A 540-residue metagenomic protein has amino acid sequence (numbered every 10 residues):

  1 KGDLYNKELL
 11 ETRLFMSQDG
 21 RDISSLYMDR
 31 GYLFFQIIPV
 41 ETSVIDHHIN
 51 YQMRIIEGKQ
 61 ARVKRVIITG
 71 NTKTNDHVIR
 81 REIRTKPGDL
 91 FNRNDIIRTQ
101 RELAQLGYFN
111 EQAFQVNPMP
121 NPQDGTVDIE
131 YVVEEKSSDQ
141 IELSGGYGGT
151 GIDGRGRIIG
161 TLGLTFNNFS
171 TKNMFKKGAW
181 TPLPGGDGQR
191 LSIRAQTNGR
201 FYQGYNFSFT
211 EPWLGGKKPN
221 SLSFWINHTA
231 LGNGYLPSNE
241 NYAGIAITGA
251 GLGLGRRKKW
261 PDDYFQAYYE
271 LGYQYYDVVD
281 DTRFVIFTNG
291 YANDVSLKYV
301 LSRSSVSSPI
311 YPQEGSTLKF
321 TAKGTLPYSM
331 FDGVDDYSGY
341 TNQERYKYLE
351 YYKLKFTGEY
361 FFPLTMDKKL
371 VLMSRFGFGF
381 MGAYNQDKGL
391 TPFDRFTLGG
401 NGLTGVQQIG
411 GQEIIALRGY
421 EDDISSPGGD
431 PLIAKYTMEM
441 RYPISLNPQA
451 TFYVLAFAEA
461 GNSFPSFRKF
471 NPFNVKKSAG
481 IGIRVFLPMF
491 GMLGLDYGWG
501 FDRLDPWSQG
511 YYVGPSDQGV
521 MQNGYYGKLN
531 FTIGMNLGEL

Functional and structural regions predicted by a protein language model:
K1-G149, M174-S208, Y352-T357, F362 (+1 more regions): Periplasmic polypeptide-binding modules associated with outer-membrane biogenesis and secretion
I45-D46, I96, P122-G125, E134-K136 (+6 more regions): A structural signal for short secondary-structure junctions
K73-D76, Q100, F376-F378, F452-S463 (+2 more regions): Active/binding-pocket-proximal capping segment
N92-L318, M492, G500-L540: Gram-negative/organellar outer-membrane beta-barrel architecture
L103, L164, F209, L301 (+6 more regions): Hydrophobic, well-ordered secondary-structure elements that form the walls of internal hydrophobic environments
Q140-R155, F284-I444, Q449, A456-A460 (+4 more regions): C-terminal outer-membrane beta-barrel translocator/porin domains of Gram-negative envelope proteins and their
Y147-G148, S466-L493, F501: Strand-loop-strand
V454, R484-L487, D502-L504, N536: Flexible, small/polar- and glycine-enriched "cap/hinge" segments at structural transition points
